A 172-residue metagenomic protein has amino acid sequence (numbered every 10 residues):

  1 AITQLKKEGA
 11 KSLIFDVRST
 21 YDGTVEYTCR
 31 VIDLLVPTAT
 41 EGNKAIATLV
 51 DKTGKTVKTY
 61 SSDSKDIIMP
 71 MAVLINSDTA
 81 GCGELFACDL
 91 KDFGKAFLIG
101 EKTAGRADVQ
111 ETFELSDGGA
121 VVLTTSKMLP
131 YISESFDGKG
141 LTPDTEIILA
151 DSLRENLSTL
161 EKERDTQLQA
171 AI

Functional and structural regions predicted by a protein language model:
A1-K11: A short, well-ordered alpha-helical element
A10-G23: Short, glycine-/small-residue-enriched flexible loop/hinge segments at domain edges that mediate gating
F15, M71-L74, L90, S133 (+1 more regions): Terminal peptide-recognition signature
Y21-G81, A107-E114, L129: Gly/Ser/Thr-rich loop/hinge elements
D78-G81, F93-R106: Short, well-structured beta-strand/strand-turn elements
G81, L129-F136, L141: Metal-dependent DNA phosphodiester-chemistry modules and their immediately adjacent helices/loops in DNA-processing
D117-K127: Short acidic, Pro/Gly- and aromatic-enriched capping/linker segments at domain boundaries
L141-I172: Conserved helicase C-terminal RecA-like lobe
